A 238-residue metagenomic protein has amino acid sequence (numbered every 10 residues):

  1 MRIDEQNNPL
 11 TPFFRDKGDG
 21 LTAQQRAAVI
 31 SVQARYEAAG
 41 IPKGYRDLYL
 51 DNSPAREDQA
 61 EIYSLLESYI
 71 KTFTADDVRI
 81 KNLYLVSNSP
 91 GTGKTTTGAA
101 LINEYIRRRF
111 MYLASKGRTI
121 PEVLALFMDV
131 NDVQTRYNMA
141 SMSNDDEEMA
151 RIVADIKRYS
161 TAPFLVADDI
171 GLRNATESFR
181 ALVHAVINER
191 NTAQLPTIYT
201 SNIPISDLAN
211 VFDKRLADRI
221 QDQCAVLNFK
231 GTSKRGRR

Functional and structural regions predicted by a protein language model:
M1-S68, T72, V226-L227, G236-R238: A short, basic N-terminal segment
A60-E67, N88-T92, T97, I102-T161: Short glycine-rich substrate-engagement loop in P-loop NTPases that contacts/grips substrate
K71-K81: Phosphate-binding P-loop
D76-D77, G117-I120, K157-S160, N188-A193 (+1 more regions): Conserved catalytic network of the ASCE P-loop NTPase/AAA+ motor domain
L83-S87: Hydrophobic anchor at the beta1->P-loop junction of P-loop NTPases
L124, T161-F164, A193-Y199: Loop/turn-to-beta-strand initiation segments
V133, A150, I170-R238: Replace "adjacent to P-loop NTPase cores in ATP/GTP-dependent enzymes" with "adjacent to NTP-binding cores
